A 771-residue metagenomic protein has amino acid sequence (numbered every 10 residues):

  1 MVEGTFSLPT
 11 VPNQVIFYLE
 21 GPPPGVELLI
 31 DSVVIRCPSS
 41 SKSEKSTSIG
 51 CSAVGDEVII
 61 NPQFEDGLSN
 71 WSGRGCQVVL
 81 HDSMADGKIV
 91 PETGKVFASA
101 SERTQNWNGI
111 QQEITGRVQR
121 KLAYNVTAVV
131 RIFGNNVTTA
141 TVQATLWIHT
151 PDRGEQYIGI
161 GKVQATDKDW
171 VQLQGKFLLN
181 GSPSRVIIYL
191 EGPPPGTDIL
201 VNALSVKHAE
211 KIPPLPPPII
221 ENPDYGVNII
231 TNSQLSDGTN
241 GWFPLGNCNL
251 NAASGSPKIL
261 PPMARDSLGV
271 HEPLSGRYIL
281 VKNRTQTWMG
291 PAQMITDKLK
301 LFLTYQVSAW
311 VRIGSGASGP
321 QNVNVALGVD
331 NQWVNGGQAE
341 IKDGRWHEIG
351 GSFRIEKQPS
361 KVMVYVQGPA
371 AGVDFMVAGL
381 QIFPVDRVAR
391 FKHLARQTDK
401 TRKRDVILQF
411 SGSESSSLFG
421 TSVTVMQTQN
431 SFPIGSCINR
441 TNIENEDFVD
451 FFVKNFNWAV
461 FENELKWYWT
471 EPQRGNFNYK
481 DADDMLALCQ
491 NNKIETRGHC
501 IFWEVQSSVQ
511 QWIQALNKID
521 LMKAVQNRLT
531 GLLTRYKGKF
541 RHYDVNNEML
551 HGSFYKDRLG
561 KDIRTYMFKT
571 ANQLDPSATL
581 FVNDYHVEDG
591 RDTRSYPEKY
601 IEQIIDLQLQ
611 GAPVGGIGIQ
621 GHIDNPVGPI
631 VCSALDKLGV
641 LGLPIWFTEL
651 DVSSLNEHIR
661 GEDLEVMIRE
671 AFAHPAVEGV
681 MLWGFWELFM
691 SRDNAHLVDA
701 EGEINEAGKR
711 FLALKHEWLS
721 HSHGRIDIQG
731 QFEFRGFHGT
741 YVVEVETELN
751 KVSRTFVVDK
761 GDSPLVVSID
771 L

Functional and structural regions predicted by a protein language model:
M1-C437, N442-N455, L516, D557-L559 (+2 more regions): Extracellular and organelle-lumenal recognition/adhesion modules and their flexible linkers in secreted
P38, A209, V385, E464 (+4 more regions): Flexible loop residues that form catalytic and substrate-binding hotspots at small-molecule/glycan-binding clefts
N135, W458-P472, D481-E588: Substrate-binding cleft and catalytic face of glycoside hydrolase catalytic domains, especially the flexible beta-alpha
P216, F391-K392, Q397-D399, S508 (+11 more regions): Aromatic-rich peripheral "rim/lid" segments of glycoside hydrolase catalytic domains that contact and position glycan
L418, C437-D450, F554-H658: Noncatalytic carbohydrate-binding groove/subsite architecture in carbohydrate-active enzymes
I434-I438, F456-F461, T496-C500, R541-V545 (+4 more regions): Hydrophobic faces of well-ordered beta-strands that scaffold small-molecule active sites in alpha/beta enzyme cores
I443-K454, D481-N492, T530-R535, K569-T570 (+3 more regions): Short amphipathic alpha-helices and their capping/turn segments at secondary-structure boundaries
N492-I501, A612, Q620-V627, W686: His-enriched metal-coordination microenvironments in redox/metal-binding proteins
